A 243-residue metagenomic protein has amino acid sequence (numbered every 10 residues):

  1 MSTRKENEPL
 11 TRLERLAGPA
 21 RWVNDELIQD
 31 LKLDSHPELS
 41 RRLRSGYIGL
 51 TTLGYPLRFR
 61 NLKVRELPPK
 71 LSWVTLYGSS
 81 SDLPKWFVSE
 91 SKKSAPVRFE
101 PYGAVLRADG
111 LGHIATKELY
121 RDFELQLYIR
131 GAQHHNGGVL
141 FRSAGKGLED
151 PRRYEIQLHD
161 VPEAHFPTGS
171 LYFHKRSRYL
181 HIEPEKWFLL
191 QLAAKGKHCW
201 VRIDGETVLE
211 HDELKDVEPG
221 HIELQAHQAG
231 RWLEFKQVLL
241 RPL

Functional and structural regions predicted by a protein language model:
M1-L243: Carbohydrate-interacting regions of secretory-pathway proteins
